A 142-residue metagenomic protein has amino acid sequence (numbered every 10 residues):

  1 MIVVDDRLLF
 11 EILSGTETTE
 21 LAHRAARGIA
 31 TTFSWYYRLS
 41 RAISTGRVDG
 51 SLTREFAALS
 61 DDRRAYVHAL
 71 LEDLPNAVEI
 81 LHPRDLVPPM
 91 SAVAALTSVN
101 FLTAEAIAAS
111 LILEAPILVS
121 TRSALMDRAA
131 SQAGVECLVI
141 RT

Functional and structural regions predicted by a protein language model:
M1-S51: Short, well-structured N-terminal submotif of metal-dependent ribonuclease cores
D6, L102-E105, S123: Conserved glycosyltransferase catalytic-site signature
G28, A77-E79, E136: Conserved beta-strand segments of alpha/beta enzyme cores
T31-T32, Y36, I107, L111-T142: Acidic, PIN/NYN-like endoribonuclease modules and their adjacent C-terminal/linker elements
Y36, S40, R64-H68, V87: A general structural signal for well-ordered alpha-helical segments in protein cores
S51-L59: Short, flexible/disordered intra-domain loops and linkers
D61-L81: Extended, non-globular alpha-helical segments
P75-L118: Active-site neighborhoods of divalent-metal-dependent phosphate/nucleic-acid chemistry enzymes
